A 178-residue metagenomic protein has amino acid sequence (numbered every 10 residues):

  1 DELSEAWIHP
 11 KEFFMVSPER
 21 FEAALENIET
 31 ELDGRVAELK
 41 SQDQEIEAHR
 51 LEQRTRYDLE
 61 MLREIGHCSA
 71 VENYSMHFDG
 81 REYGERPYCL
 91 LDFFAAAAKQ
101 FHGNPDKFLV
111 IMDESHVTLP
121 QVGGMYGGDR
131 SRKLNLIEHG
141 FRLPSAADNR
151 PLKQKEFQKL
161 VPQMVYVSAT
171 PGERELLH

Functional and structural regions predicted by a protein language model:
D1-H178: ASCE RecA-like P-loop NTPase motor cores that couple ATP hydrolysis to mechanical translocation on nucleic acids
